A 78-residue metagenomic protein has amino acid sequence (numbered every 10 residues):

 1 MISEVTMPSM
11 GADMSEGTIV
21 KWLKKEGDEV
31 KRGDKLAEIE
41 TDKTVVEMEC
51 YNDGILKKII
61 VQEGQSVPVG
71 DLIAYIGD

Functional and structural regions predicted by a protein language model:
M1-D78: Mobile cofactor-carrier "swinging-arm" domains
